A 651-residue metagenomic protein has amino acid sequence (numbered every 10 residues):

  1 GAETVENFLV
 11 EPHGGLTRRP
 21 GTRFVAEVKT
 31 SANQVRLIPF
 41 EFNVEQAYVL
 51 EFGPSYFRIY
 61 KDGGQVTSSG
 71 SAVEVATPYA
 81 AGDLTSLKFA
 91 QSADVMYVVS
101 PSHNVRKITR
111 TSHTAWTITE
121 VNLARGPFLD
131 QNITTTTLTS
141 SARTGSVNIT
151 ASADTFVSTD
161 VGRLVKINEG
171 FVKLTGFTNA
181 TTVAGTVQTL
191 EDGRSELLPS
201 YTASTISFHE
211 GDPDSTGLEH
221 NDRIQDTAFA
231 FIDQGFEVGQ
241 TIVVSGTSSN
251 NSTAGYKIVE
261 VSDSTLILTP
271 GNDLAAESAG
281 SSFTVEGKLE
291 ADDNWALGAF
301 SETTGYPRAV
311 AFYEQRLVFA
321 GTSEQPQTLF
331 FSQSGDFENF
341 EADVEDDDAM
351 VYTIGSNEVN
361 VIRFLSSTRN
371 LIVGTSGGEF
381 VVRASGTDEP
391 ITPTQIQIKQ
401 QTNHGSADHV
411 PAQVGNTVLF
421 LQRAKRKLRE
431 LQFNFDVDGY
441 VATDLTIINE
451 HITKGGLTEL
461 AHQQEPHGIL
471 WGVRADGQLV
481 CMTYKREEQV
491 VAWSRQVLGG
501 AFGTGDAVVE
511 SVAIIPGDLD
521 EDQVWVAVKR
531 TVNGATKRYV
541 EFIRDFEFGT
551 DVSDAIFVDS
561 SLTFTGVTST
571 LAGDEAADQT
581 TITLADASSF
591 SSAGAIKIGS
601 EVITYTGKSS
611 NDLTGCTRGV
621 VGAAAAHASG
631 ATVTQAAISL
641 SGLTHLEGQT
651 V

Functional and structural regions predicted by a protein language model:
G1-G70, K107, T111-S146, G287-S366 (+7 more regions): N-terminal beta-propeller domains
G1-Y97, F156, D160, D233-G235 (+10 more regions): N-terminal assembly/attachment segments of tailed bacteriophage virion structural proteins
S31, E51, A90, V99 (+22 more regions): Residue-level signal for WD-repeat beta-propeller blades
Q34-R36, F42-E45, Y79-T85, F89-D94 (+7 more regions): Short alpha-helical segments and helix-capping/turn motifs at coil-helix boundaries
Y56-R58, S100-E120, K173-G176, T181-V187 (+5 more regions): Short, surface-exposed terminal/edge motifs of secreted or surface/virion proteins that either
K61-T137, F171, W471-V473, Q478-V540 (+1 more regions): Beta-strand-rich solenoidal segments
V66-L87, L123-G145, S152-T303, G566-Q579 (+2 more regions): Small/polar beta-strand repeat architecture
R316, S356-T565, S639-E647: Beta-sheet-dominated scaffold domains
